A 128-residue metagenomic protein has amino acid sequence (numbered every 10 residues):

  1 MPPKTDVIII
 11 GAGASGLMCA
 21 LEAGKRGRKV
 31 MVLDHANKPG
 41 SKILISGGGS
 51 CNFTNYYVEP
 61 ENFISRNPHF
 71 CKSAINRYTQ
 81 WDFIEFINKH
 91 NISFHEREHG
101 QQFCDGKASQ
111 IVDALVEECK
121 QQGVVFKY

Functional and structural regions predicted by a protein language model:
T5-V32: N-terminal Rossmann-like FAD-binding beta1-loop-alpha1 element of flavoenzymes
G16-M18, P39-K42: Short N-terminal binding/cap micro-motifs at the start of the first secondary-structure element
M31, G40, N52: Glycine-rich phosphate/adenosyl-contacting loop at the front of the ribokinase-like
S41, G49, C104-G106: Short secondary-structure boundary/hinge segments and terminal tails
G48-E98: Glycine-rich active-site loop/strand segments that organize a redox cofactor
R77-Y128: Feature captures the FAD/FMN-dependent oxidoreductase FAD-binding
